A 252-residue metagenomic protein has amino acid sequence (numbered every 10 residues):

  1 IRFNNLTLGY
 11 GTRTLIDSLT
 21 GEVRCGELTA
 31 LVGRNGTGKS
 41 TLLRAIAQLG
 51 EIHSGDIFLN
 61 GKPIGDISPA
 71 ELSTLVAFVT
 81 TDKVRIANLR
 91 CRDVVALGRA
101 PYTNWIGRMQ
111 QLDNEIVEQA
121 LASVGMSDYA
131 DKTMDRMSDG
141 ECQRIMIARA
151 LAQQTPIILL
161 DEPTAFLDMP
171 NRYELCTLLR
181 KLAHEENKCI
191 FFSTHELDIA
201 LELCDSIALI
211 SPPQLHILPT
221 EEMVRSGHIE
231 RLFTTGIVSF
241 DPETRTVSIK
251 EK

Functional and structural regions predicted by a protein language model:
V32-R34: The feature captures the beta-strand-to-loop junction immediately N-terminal to the Walker
A47: Helix-to-loop junction immediately C-terminal to a conserved catalytic motif
G55-P63, L72: Conserved ABC transporter NBD signature motif
A96, Q111-Y129: Conserved ABC ATPase "signature" region
I158-D161: Catalytic Walker B motif of ABC-type/P-loop ATPase nucleotide-binding domains
T194-H195: H-loop/switch region of ABC-family ATPase nucleotide-binding domains
F233-K252: ABC ATPase nucleotide-binding domains
